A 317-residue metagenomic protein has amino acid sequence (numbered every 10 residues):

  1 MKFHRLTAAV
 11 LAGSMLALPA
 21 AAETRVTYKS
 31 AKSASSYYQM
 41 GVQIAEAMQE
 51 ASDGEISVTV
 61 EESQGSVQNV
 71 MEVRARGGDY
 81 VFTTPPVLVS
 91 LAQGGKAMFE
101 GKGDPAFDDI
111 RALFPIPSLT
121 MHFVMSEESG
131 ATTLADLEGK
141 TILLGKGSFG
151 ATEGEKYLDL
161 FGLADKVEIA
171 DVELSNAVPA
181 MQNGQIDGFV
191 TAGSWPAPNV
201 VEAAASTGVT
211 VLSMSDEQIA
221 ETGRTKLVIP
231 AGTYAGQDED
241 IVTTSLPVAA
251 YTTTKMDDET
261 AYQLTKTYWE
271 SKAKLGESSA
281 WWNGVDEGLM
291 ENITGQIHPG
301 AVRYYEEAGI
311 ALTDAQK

Functional and structural regions predicted by a protein language model:
M1-A8: Bacterial N-terminal signal peptides that target proteins for export
L16-A22: Sec/Tat signal peptide C-region and signal peptidase I cleavage site
E23-L91: N-terminal (or domain-start) structured segment
R25-A51, I56, P115-N183, E287 (+2 more regions): Bilobed "Venus flytrap"/periplasmic-binding protein-like clamshell domains and structurally analogous long
Y80-P117: Acidic, polar ligand-binding/catalytic clefts
P85-P86, G94-A97, K102-G103, D165-K255: Pocket-lining segment of extracytoplasmic ligand-binding domains
I116-A131, K226-I229, L246-T260: A bilobed periplasmic-binding-protein/Venus flytrap-type ligand-binding module shared by bacterial periplasmic
V172, N176, Q182-N183, G193-E202 (+4 more regions): An extracytoplasmic/periplasmic, membrane-proximal ligand-sensing/linker region
